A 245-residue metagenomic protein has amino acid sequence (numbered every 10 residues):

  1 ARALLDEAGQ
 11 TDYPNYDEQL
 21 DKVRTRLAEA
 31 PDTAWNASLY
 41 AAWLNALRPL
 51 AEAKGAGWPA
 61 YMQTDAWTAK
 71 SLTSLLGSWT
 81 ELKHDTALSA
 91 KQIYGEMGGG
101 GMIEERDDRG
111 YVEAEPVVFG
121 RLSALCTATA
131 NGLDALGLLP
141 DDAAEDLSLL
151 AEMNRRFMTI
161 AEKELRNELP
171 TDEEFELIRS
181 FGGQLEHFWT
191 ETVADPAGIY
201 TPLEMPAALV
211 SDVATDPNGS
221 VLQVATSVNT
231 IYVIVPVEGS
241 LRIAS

Functional and structural regions predicted by a protein language model:
A1-S245: Polar/charged low-complexity regulatory segments
